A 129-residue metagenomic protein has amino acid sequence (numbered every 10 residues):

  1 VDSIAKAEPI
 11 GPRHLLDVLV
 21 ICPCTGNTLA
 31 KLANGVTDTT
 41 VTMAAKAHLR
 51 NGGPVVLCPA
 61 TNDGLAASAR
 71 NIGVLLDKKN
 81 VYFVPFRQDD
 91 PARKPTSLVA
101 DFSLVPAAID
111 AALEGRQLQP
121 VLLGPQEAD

Functional and structural regions predicted by a protein language model:
D2, C58, V84-F86: Generic beta-sheet signal
A5-R70: Helix-loop-strand module that forms the ligand-binding subsite of alpha/beta enzymes
M43-A47, V74, L104-A111: Alpha-helical scaffold segments in soluble metabolic enzymes
H48-G52, K79, I109, L113: Short, well-ordered alpha-helical segments in soluble proteins
V56-L57, L76, S103-L104: Short alpha-helix boundary/capping motifs
A69-D89: Short, electropositive alpha-helical surface patch
Y82-D129: Glycine-rich phosphate/pyrophosphate-binding loop and the adjoining helix
